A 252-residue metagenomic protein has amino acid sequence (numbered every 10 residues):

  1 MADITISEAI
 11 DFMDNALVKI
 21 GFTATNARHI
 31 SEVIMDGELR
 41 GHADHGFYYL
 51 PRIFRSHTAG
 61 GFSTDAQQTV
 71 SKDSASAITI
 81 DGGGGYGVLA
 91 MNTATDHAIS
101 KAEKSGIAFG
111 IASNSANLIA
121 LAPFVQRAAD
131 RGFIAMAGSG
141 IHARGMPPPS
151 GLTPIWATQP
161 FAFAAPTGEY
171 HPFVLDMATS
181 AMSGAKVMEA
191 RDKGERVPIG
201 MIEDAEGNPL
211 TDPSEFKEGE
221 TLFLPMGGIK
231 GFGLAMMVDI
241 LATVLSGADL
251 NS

Functional and structural regions predicted by a protein language model:
M1-I20: Generic N-terminal amphipathic, Lys/Arg-enriched alpha-helix
V18-G21, L39-A43: N-terminal and secondary-structure boundary signal
F22-H29, D44-F47, G247-S252: Flexible, glycine/charged-enriched surface loops at secondary-structure junctions
H45-I99: Active-site cofactor/substrate anionic-group-binding motifs, chiefly glycine- and Lys/Arg-rich phosphate-binding loops
I78-G168: A generic, well-ordered mixed alpha/beta core segment in the N-terminal half of proteins
G145-E215: Phosphate/diphosphate-binding glycine-rich loops and adjacent basic-rich segments that engage nucleotide
G219-S252: Internal helical hairpin/lid segments
